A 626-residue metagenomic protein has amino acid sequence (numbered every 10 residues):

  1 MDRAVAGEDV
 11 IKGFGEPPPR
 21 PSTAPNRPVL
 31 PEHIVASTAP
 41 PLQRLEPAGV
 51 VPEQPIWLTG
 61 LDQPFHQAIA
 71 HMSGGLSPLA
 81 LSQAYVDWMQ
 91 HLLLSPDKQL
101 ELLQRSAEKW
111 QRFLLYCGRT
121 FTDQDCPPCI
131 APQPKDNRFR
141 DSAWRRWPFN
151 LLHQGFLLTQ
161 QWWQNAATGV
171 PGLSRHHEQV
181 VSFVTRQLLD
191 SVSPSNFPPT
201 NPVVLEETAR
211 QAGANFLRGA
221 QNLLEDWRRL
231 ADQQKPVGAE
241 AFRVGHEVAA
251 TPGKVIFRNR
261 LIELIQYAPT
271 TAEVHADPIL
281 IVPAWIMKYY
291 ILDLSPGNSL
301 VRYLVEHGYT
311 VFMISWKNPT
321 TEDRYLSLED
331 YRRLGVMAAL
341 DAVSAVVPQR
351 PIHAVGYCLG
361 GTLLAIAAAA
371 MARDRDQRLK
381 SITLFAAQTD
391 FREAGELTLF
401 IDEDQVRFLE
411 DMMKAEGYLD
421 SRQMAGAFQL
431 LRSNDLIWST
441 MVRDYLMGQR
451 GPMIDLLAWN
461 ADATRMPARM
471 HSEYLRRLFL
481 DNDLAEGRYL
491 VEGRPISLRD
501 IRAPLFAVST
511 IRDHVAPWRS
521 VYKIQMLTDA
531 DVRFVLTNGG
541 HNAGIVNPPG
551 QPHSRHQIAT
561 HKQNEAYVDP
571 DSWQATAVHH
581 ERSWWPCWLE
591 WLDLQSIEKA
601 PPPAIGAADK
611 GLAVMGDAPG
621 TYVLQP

Functional and structural regions predicted by a protein language model:
M1-I265, P269, V274-A276, M287 (+7 more regions): Amphipathic, low-complexity, repeat-rich surface-exposed segments
T159, W163, A167-A220, L224 (+5 more regions): Alpha/beta-hydrolase-fold enzymes
D293-V311: Short amphipathic alpha-helix adjacent to the substrate-entry channel of hydrolases
D323-V346: Alpha/beta-hydrolase active-site loop
L340-L359: Alpha/beta-hydrolase fold nucleophile elbow
A354-G356, F385, V508: Short beta-strand immediately N-terminal to the catalytic nucleophile in serine-hydrolase-like folds
A507-S509, D513: Short beta-strand/loop motif that positions the catalytic acidic residue of the alpha/beta-hydrolase fold
P517-L527, N538: Short alpha-helix in the alpha/beta-hydrolase fold that links the catalytic acid
